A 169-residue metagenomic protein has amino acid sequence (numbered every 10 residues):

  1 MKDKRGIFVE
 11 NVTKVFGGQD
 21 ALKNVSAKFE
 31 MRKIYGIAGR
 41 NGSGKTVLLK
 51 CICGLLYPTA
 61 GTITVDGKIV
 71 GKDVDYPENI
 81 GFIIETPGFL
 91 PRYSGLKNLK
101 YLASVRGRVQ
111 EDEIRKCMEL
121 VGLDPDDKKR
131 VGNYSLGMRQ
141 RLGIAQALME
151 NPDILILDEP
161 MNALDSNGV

Functional and structural regions predicted by a protein language model:
A38-R40: The feature captures the beta-strand-to-loop junction immediately N-terminal to the Walker
C53: Helix-to-loop junction immediately C-terminal to a conserved catalytic motif
G61-Y76: Conserved ABC transporter NBD signature motif
K100, E111-D126: Conserved ABC ATPase "signature" region
L155-E159: Catalytic Walker B motif of ABC-type/P-loop ATPase nucleotide-binding domains
